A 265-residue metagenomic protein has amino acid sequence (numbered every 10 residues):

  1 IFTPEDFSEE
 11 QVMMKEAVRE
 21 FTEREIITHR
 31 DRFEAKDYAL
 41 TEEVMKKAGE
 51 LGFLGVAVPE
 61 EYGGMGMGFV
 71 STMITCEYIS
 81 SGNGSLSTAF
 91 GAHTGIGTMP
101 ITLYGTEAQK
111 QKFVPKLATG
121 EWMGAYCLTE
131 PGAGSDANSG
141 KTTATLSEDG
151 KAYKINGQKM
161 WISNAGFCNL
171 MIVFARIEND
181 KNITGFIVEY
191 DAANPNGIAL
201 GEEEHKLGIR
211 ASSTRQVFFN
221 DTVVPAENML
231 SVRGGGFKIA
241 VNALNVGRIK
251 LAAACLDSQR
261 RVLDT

Functional and structural regions predicted by a protein language model:
I1-G91, E107-T119, M123, S135: Amphipathic, small/basic residue-rich leader segments at the start of a protein or domain
T3-M14, I198-T265: Glycine-rich beta->alpha junctions and the first turn(s) of the following alpha-helix
T22, T106, F186, F219 (+1 more regions): Residue-level signal for inorganic ion chemistry
M67, D136-N138, N164-C168, K181-N182 (+1 more regions): Short glycine/proline-enriched turns and hinge-like loops at secondary-structure junctions
P131-K141: Active-site-adjacent elements of ketosynthase-type condensing enzymes
A133, M160-G166, V246, K250: Glycine-rich phosphate/pyrophosphate-binding beta-alpha loops
T142-L146: A structural signal for short hydrophobic beta-strand segments in well-ordered beta-sheet cores
K151-I198: A short core secondary-structure module
